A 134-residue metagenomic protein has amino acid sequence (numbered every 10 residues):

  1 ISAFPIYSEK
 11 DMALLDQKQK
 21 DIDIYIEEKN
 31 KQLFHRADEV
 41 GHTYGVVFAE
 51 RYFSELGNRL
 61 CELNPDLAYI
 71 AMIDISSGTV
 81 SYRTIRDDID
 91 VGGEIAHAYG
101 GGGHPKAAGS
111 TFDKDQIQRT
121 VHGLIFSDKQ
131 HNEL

Functional and structural regions predicted by a protein language model:
I1-N30: Accessory alpha-helical/coil subdomains and C-terminal extensions that flank or cap enzyme catalytic cores
K20-L134: Gly/His-enriched, cation/cofactor- and phosphate-binding structural elements
